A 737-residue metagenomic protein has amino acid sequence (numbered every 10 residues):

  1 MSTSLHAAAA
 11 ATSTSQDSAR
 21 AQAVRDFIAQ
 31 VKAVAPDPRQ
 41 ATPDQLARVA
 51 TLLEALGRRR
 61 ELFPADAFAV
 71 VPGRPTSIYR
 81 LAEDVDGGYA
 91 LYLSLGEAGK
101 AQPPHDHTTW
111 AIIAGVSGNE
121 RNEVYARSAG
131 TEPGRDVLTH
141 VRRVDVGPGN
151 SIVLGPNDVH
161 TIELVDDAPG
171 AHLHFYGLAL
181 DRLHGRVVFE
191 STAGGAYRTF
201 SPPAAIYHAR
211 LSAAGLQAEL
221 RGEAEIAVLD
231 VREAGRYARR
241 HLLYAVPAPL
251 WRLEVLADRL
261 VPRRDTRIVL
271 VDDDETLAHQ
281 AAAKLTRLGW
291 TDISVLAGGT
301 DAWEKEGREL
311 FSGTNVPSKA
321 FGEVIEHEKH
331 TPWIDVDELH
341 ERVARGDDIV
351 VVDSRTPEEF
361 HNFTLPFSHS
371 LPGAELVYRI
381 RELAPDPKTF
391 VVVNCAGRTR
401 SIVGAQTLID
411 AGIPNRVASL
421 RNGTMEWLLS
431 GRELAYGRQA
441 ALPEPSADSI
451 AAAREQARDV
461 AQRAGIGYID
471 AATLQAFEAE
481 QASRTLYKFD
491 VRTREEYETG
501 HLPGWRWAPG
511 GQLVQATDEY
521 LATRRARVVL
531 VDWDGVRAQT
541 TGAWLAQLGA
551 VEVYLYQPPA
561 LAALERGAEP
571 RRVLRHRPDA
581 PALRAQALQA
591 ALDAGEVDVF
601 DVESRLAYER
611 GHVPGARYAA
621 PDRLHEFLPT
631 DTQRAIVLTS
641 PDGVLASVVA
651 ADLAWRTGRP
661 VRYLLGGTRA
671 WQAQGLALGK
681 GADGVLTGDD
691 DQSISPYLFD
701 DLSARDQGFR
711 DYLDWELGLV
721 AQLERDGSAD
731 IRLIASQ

Functional and structural regions predicted by a protein language model:
M1-R60: N-terminal leader/capping segments at the start of a protein or of a new domain
F68-A98: A short glycine-rich, His/Asp/Glu-containing loop-to-beta-strand
Y92-D106, G155-N157: Conserved short histidine dyad/triad with adjacent acidic residue
A98, H107-R127: Glycine- and acidic-residue-biased ligand/ion/polar-headgroup-sensing regions
I112, R127-V159: Short acidic-glycine-tyrosine-enriched beta hairpin
I112-A114, T161, D167-L183: A short hydrophobic beta-strand segment most commonly corresponding to one strand of the jelly-roll/cupin
F189-Y207: Long hydrophobic alpha-helical segments typical of transmembrane helices together with their membrane-interfacial
A205-A227, V231-V350, S354-Y487, V491-D598 (+1 more regions): Rhodanese-like catalytic fold shared by cysteine-dependent sulfurtransferases and DSP/PTP-type phosphatases
